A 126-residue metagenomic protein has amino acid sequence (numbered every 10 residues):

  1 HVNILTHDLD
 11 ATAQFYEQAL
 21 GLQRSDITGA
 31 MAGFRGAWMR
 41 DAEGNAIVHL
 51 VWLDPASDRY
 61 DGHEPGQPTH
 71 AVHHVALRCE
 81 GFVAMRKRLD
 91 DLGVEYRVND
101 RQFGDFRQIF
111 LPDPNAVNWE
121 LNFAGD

Functional and structural regions predicted by a protein language model:
H1-H7, A37-A42, D61-R88, R107-P112 (+1 more regions): Vicinal oxygen chelate
N3-I47, N99: Core segments of cupin and vicinal oxygen chelate
A11-Q14, Q18, V83-D91, E95: Replace "anionic and nucleotidyl ligands
I27, R86-D126: Vicinal oxygen chelate
G33-R35, A56-H63, Y96: A short, acidic/glycine-rich surface segment
E43-I47, D54-S57, F82-V83: Short, charged/polar surface micro-motifs in flexible loops or helix N-caps
W52-P55, A124: Acetyl-CoA-dependent GNAT
